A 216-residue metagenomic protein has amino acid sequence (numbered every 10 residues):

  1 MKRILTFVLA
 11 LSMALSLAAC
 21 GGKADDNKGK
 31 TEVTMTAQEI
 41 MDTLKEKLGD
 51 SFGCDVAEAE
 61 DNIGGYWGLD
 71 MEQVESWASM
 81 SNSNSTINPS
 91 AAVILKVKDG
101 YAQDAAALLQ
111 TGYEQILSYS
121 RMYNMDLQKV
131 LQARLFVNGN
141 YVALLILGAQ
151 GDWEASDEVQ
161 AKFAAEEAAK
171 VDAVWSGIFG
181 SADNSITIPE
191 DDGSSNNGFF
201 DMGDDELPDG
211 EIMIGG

Functional and structural regions predicted by a protein language model:
M1-K2, V171: Long, acidic/polar, low-complexity amphipathic helices and coiled-coil-like
K2-A10: Sec-dependent signal peptide recognition, specifically the positively charged N-region followed immediately by
L15-A19: C-terminal motif of bacterial Sec signal peptides marking the signal peptidase cleavage site
G21-G216: Mature, Sec-exported extracytoplasmic domains of Gram-positive
